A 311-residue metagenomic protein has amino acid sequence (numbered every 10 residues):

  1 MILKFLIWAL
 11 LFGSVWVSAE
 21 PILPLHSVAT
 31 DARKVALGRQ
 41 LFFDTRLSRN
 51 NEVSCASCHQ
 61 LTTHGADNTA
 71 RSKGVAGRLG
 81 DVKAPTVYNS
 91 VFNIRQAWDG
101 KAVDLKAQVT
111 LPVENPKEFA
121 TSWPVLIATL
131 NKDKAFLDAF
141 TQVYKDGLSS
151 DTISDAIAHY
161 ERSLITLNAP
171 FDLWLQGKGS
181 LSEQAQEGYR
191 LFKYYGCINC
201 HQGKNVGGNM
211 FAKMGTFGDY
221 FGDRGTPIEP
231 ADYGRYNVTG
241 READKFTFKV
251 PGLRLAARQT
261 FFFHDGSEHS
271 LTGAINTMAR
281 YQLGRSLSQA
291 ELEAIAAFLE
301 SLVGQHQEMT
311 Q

Functional and structural regions predicted by a protein language model:
M1-W8: Sec-dependent signal peptide recognition, specifically the positively charged N-region followed immediately by
A9-V17: Hydrophobic h-region of N-terminal signal peptides that target proteins for export in Gram-negative bacteria
W16-Q311: Periplasmic c-type cytochrome electron-transfer domains
